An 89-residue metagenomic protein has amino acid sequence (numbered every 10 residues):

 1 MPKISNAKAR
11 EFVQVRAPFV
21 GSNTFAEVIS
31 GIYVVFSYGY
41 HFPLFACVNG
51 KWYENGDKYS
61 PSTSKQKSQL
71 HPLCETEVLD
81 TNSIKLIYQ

Functional and structural regions predicted by a protein language model:
M1-Q89: Terminal leader/tail segments of proteins
